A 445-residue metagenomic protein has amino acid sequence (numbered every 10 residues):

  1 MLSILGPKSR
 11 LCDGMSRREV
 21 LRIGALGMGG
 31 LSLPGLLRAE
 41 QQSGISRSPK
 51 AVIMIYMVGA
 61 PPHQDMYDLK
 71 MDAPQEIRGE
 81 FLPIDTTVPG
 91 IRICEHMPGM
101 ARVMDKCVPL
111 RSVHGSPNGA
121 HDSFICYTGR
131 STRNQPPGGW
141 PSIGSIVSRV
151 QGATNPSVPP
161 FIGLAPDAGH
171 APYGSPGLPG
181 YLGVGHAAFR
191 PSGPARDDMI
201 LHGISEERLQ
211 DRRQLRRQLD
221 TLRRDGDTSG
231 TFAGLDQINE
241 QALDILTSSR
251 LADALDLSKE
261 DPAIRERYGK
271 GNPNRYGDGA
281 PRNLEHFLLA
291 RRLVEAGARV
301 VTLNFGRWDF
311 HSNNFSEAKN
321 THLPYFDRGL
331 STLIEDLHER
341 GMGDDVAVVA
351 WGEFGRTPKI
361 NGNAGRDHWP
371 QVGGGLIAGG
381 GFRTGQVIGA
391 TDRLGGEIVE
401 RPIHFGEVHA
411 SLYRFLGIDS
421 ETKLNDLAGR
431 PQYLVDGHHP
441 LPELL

Functional and structural regions predicted by a protein language model:
M1-L445: Ligand-binding pockets and gating/stacking loops
